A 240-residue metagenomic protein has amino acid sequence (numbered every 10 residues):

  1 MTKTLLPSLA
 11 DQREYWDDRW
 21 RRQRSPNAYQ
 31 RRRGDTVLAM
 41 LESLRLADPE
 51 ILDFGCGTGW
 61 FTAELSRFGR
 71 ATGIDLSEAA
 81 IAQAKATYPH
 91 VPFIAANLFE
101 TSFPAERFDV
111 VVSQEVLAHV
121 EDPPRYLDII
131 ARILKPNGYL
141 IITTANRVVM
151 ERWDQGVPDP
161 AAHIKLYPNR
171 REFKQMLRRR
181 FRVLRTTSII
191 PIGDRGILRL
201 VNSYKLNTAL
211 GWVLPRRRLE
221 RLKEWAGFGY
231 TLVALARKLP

Functional and structural regions predicted by a protein language model:
M1-P104, Q114, L127, L166-Y167 (+2 more regions): Conserved N-terminal segment of class I S-adenosyl-L-methionine
K3-T4, R22-R31, F99, E121-I129 (+2 more regions): S-adenosyl-L-methionine-dependent methyltransferase catalytic module, highlighting the catalytic core
V112-D122: A short SAM/SAH-binding and catalytic strip from SAM-dependent methyltransferases
